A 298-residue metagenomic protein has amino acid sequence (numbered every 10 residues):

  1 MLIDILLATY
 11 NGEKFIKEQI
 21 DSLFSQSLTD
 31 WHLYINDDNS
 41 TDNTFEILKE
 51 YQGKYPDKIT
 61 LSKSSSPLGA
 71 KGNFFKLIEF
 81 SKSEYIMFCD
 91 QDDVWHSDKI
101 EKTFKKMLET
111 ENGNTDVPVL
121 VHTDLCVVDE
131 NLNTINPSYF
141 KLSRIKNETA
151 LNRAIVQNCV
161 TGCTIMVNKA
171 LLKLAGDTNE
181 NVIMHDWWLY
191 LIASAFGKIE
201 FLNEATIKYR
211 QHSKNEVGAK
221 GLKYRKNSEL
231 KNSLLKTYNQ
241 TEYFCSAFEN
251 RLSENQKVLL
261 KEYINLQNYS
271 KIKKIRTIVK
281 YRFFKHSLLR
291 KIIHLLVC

Functional and structural regions predicted by a protein language model:
M1-G221: Nucleotide-sugar donor-binding/catalytic module of glycosyltransferases that assemble extracellular/cell-envelope
I155, V182, K208-C298: C-terminal subregions of glycosyltransferases and related glycan-biosynthesis enzymes
